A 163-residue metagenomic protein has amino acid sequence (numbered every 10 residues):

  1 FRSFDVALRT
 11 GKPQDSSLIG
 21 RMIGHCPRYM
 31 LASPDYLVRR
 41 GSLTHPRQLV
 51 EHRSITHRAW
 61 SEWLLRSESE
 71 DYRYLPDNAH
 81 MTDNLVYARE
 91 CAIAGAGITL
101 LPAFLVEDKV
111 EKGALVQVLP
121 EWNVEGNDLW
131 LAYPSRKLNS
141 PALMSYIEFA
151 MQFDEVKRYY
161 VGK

Functional and structural regions predicted by a protein language model:
F1-T82: Acidic, Gly/Pro-rich loop/turn segments at junctions of secondary structure
D5-R9, G97-L101, Q117-V118: Paired acidic/hydrophobic, glycine-rich loop segments that form the ligand-binding mouth/hinge of periplasmic-binding
G20-I23, D77, K112-V124: Short beta-strand->loop
R21, R47, R89-E90, M144: Alpha-helical segments flanking ligand/cofactor-binding loops in enzyme cores
P34-D35, V86, F104-L105: Alpha-helix/helix-capping structural signal
P76-T82, V86-Y87, A92-A94: Conserved, function-defining micro-sites of small-solute handling proteins
R89-A114: A ligand-binding cleft/hinge motif common to bilobed small-molecule-binding domains
A103-D108, K112, W122-K163: C-terminal effector-binding regulatory domain of bacterial HTH transcription factors
